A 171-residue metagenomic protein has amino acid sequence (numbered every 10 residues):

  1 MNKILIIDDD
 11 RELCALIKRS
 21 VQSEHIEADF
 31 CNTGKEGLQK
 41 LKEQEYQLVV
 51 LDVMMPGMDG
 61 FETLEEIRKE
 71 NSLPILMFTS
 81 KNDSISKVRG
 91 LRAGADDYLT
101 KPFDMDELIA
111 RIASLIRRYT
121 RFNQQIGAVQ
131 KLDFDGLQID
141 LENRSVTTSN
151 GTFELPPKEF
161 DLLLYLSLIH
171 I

Functional and structural regions predicted by a protein language model:
K3, S114-F160, L164-L168: Short, Lys/Arg-enriched segments at the junction into DNA-binding effector domains of transcriptional regulators
I7-D8, C31, V49, L99: Conserved sequence signature across two-component system core domains
A15-S23: Charged docking surfaces used in two-component/phosphorelay signaling
H25-N32, K40: Short hydrophobic/Thr-rich beta-strand motif most characteristic of the beta2 strand and flanking loop of CheY-like
N32-E36, D59-E62, S86: Acidic catalytic/metal-coordinating carboxylates
Q44-V50: Active-site beta3 strand of CheY-like receiver
M55: Receiver (REC) domain active-site loop signature in two-component systems and cognate sites in sensor histidine kinases
E65, K69, P74-D133: Basic, amphipathic DNA-recognition helix from helix-turn-helix-like DNA-binding domains
